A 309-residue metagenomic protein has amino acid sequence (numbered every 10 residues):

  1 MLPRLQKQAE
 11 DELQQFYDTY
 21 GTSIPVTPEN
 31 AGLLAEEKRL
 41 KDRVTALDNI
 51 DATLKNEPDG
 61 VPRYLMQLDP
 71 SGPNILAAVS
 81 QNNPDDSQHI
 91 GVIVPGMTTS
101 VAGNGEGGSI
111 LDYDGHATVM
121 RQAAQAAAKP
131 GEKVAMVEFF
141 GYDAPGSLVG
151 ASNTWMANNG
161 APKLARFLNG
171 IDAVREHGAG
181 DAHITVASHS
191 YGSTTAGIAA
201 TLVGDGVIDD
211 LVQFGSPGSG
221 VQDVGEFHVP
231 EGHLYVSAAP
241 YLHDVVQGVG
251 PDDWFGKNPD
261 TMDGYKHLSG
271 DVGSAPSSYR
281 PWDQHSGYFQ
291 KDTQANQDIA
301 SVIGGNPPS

Functional and structural regions predicted by a protein language model:
M1-Q88: Intrinsically disordered, low-complexity charged segments of secreted bacterial virulence and antibacterial
D69, N82-D85, G96-A182, L202-S309: Lipolytic serine-hydrolase domain surface
A187-A196: Gly/Ala-rich beta-loop-alpha elbow adjacent to hydrolase catalytic centers
G197-T201: Short, hydrophobic alpha-helix immediately C-terminal to the catalytic nucleophile
